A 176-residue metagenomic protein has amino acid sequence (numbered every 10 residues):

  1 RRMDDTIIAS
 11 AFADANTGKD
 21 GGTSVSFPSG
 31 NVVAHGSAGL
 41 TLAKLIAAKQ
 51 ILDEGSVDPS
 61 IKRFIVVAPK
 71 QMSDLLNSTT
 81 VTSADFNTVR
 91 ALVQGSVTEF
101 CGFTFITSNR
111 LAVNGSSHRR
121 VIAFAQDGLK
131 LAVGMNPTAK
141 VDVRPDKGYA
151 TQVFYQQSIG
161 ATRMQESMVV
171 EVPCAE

Functional and structural regions predicted by a protein language model:
R1-E54, E171-E176: Alpha-helical scaffold segments that mediate packing/assembly in large oligomeric complexes
R1-T23, S56-P69, F105, A139-R163: Long, contiguous amphipathic alpha-helices that act as assembly "spine/axial" helices in icosahedral shell and virion
G36-L40, S78-E176: Sequence/fold signature of self-assembling virion shell proteins
S37-T80, A84: Hydrophobic, aromatic-enriched interface-forming segments
